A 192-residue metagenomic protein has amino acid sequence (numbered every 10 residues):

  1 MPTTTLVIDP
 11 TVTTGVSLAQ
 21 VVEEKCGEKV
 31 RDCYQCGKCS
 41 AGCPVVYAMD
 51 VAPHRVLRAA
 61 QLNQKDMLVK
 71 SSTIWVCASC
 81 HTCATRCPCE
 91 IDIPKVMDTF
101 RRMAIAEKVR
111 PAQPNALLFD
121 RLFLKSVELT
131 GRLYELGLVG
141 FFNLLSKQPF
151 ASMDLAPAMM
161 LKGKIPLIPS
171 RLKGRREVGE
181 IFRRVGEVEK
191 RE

Functional and structural regions predicted by a protein language model:
M1-D32, K38-G42, V46-R58, K65 (+1 more regions): Non-ligating segments of multi-cofactor redox enzymes
C33-C39, C43, C77-C83, C87: Short cysteine clusters
R58, W75-A78: Contiguous, well-ordered alpha-helical segments that form the cores/surfaces of helical PPI scaffolds
A60, T85-C87, M103: Short, charged/polar low-complexity linear motifs in solvent-exposed/disordered segments
K65-I74: Short linker/helix segments within small regulatory modules
W75, P88, N115-L118: A structural signal for alpha-helical segments
